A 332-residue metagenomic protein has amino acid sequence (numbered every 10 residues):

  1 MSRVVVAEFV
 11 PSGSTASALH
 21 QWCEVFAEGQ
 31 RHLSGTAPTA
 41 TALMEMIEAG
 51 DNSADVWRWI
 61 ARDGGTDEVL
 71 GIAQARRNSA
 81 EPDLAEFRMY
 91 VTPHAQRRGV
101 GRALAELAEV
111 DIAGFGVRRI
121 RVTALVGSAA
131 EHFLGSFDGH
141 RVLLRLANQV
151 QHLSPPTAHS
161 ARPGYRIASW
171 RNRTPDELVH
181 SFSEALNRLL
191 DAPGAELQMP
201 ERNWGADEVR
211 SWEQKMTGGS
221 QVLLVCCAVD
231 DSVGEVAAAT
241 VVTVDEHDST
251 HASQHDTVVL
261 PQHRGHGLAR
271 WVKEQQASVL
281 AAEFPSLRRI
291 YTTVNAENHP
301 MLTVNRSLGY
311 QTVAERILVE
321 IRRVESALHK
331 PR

Functional and structural regions predicted by a protein language model:
M1-M46, A161-A206, P331-R332: Short amphipathic alpha-helix that is part of the acyltransferase structural core
M1-R3, A80-E81, P93, R97 (+2 more regions): Acyl-donor-binding surface of acyltransferase catalytic domains
V10-S12, F26-V126, D231, A237-L260: Conserved donor-binding loop and adjoining core beta-sheet/short helix segment in diverse acyl/aminoacyl transferases
D55-W59, D83-A85, R145-Q149, L224-C226 (+1 more regions): Short beta-strand micro-motifs in enzyme catalytic cores
I60, C227-A228, I290-V294: Extended hydrophobic secondary-structure segments that form protein cores and membrane-embedded regions
R97-V110, V259, G265-S278, T303 (+1 more regions): Conserved acetyl-CoA-binding loop-helix of GNAT-fold acetyltransferases
F137-P156, S278-R332: Active-site/acyl-donor-binding loops of N-acyltransferases
T174-E177, A185-L189, G194-D230, E235-G265 (+3 more regions): N-terminal/domain-start segments enriched in small and hydrophobic, helix-friendly residues, covering either
